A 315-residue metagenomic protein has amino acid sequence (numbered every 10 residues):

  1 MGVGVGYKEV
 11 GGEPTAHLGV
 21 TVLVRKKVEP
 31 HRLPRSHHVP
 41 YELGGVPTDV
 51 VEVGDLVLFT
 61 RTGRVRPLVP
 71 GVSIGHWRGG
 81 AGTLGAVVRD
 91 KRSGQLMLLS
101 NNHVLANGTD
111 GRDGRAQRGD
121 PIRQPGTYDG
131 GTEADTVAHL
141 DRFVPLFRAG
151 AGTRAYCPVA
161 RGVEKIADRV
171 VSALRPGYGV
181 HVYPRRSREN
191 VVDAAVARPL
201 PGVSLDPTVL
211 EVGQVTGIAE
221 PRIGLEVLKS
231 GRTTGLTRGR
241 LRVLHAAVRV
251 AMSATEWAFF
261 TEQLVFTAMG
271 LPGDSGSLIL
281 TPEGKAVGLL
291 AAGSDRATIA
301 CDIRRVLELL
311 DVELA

Functional and structural regions predicted by a protein language model:
M1-V88: Noncatalytic regulatory segments and standalone regulatory/sensor domains
T60-Q263, T267, L280-E283, A291 (+2 more regions): Serine endopeptidase catalytic core focused on the charge-relay Asp
L271-D274: Short, small/polar residue-rich loop motifs at catalytic or cofactor-binding pockets
A286: Glycine-rich acetyl-CoA-binding "A-motif" of GNAT/NAT acetyltransferases
